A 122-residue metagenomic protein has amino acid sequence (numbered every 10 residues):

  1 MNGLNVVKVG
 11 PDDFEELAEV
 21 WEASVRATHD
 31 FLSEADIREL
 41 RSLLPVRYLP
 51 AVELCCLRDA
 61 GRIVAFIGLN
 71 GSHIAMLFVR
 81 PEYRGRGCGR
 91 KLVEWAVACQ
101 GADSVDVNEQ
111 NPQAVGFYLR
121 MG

Functional and structural regions predicted by a protein language model:
M1-D12: Conserved N-terminal entry element of GNAT/NAT acetyltransferase domains
F14, E19-V46: Conserved GNAT-fold acetyl-CoA-binding loop/helix
P45-C56, H73: A short helix-loop-beta-strand connector motif used in the catalytic cores of GNAT acetyltransferases and, in some
E53-A65: Conserved beta-hairpin
H73-R84, V107-N108: A short, internal acetyl-CoA/4′-phosphopantetheine-binding micro-motif in the GNAT/acyltransferase core
Y83, G87-W95: Conserved acetyl-CoA pyrophosphate-binding loop and the N-cap/start of the following alpha-helix in GNAT-like
R90-K91, Q110-G122: Conserved active-site alpha-helix within GNAT-family acetyltransferase domains
A98-Q110: Conserved GNAT acetyl-CoA-binding A-motif
